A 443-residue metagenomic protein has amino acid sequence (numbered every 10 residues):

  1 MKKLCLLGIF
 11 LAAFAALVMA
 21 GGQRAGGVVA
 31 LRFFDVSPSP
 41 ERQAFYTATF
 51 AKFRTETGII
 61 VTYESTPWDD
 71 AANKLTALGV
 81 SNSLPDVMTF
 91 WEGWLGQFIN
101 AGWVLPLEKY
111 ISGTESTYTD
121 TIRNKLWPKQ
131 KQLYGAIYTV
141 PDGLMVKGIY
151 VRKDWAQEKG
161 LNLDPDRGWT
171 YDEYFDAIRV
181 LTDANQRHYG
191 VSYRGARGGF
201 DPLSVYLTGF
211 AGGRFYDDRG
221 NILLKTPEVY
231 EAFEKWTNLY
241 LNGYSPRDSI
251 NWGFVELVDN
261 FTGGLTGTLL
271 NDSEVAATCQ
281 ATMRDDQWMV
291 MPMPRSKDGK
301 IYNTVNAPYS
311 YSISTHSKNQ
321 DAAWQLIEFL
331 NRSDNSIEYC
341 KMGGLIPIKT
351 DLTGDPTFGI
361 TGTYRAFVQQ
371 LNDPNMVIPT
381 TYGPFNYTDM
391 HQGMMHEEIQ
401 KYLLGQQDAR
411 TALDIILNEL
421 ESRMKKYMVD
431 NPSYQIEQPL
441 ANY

Functional and structural regions predicted by a protein language model:
A30, T121-N124, M291-P292, K341-K401 (+1 more regions): Long, aromatic- and glycine/proline-rich binding clefts that accommodate carbohydrate-like moieties
A48-I122, D154-G160, D259-N260, G267-T268 (+4 more regions): Extracytoplasmic "Venus flytrap"/periplasmic binding protein-like
A51, E56, I60, S81 (+8 more regions): Extracytoplasmic/periplasmic substrate-recognition and gating elements
A77-L78, S83-D86, E115-W155, G299-T304 (+1 more regions): A structural signal for short loop-to-beta-strand junctions that line the ligand-binding cleft of periplasmic/secreted
E92-G148, P202, T208, M289-M291 (+3 more regions): Hinge/lid segment of periplasmic solute-binding proteins
E108-R123, D166-R167, G190-Y193, G212-E231 (+7 more regions): Short, solvent-exposed loop/beta-turn-alpha elements that line the ligand-binding surface or hinge of extracytoplasmic
Q132-D142, K147, Q157, D172-I222 (+1 more regions): Extracytoplasmic/periplasmic solute-binding protein
F175-L181, R219-I250, M293: Glycine-centered hinge/linker elements that transmit conformational signals in sensory and ligand-binding systems
